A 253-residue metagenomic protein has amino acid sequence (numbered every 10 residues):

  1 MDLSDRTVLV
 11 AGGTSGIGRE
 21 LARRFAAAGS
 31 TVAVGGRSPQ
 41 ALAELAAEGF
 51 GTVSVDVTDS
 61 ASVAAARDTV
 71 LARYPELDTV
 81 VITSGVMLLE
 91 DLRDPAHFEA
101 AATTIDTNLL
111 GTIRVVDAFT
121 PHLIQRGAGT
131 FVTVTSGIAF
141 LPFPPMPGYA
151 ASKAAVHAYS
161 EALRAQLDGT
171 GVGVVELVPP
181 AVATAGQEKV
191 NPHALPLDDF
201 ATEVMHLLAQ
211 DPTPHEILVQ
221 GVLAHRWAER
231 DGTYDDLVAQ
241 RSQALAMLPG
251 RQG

Functional and structural regions predicted by a protein language model:
T14-S15: Conserved glycine-rich cofactor-binding loop
A28-E44: Conserved glycine-rich Rossmann-like NAD(P)H-binding loop of the short-chain dehydrogenase/reductase
V55-A66, F98: The beta1-alpha1 cofactor-binding region of Rossmann-like NAD(H)/NADP(H)-dependent oxidoreductases
M87-A102, P145-G148: Conserved mid-core segment of classical short-chain dehydrogenase/reductases
V116, S152: Active-site helix of classical SDR
S136: Residue(s) in the substrate-gating loop at a strand-loop-helix junction that position the organic substrate next
E176-L177, E188-G232: C-terminal helical subdomain
